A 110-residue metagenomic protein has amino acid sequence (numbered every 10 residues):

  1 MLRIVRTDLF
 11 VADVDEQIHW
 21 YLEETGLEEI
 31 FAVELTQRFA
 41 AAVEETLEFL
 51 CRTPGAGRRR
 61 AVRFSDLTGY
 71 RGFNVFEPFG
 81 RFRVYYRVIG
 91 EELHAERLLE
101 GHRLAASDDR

Functional and structural regions predicted by a protein language model:
M1-E77, D108-R110: Basic, Lys/Arg-enriched alpha-helical interface segments
E29, N74-R110: Enriched for short, Lys/Arg-rich terminal
